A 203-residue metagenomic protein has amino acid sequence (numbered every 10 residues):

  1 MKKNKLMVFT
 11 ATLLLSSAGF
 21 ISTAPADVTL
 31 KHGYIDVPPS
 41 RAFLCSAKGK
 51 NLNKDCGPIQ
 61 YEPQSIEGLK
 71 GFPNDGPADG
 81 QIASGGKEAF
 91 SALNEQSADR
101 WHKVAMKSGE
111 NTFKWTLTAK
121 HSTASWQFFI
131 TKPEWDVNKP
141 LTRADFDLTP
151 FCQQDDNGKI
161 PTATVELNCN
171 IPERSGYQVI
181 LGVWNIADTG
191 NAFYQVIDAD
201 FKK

Functional and structural regions predicted by a protein language model:
M1-T10: Bacterial N-terminal signal peptides that target proteins for export
S16-A24: C-terminal segment of classical bacterial N-terminal signal peptides
P25-T142: N-terminal "mature-chain" segments and other terminal, solvent-exposed stretches
P133-T164: Exoplasmic/lumenal beta-rich domain surfaces
P133-W135, I171-G176, K202-K203: A short, structured loop/turn motif at beta-sheet edges
V165-E173, D198-A199: Short, hydrophobic beta-strand segments
R174-T189: Internal, hydrophobic beta-strand segments that form the core of beta-sheet-rich folds
G190-K203: Short beta-strand elements
